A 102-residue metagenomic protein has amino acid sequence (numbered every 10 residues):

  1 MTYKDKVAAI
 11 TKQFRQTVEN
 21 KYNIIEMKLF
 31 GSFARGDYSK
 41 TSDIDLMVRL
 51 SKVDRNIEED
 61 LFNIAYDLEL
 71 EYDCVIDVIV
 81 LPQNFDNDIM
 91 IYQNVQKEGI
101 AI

Functional and structural regions predicted by a protein language model:
M1-I25, R35-G36, K40, S51-I102: Catalytic core of pol beta-like nucleotidyltransferases
F30-S32: Glycine-rich beta-strand-to-loop/alpha-helix junction loops that act as flexible
D45-V48: Short beta-strand->loop micro-motif that forms the acidic, two-metal-ion catalytic signature in nucleotide-processing
